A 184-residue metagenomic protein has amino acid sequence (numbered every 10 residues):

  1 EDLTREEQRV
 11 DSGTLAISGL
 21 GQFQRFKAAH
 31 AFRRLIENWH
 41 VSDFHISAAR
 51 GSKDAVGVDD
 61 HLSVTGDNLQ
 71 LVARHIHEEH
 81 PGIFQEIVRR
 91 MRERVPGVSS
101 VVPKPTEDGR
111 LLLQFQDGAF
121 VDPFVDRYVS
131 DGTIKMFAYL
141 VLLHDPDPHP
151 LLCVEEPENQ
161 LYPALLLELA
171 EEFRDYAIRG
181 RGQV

Functional and structural regions predicted by a protein language model:
E1-R89: Electropositive, glycine-dotted interaction segments that contact anionic polymers or phosphate-rich ligands
R34, K53-D59, R90, V141 (+3 more regions): General N-terminal targeting signals
D59-D126: Extended helical coiled-coil dimerization/tether regions that scaffold and oligomerize large DNA-maintenance assemblies
G97-S100, P105-V184: Switch/communication elements of ASCE P-loop NTPase nucleotide-binding domains
